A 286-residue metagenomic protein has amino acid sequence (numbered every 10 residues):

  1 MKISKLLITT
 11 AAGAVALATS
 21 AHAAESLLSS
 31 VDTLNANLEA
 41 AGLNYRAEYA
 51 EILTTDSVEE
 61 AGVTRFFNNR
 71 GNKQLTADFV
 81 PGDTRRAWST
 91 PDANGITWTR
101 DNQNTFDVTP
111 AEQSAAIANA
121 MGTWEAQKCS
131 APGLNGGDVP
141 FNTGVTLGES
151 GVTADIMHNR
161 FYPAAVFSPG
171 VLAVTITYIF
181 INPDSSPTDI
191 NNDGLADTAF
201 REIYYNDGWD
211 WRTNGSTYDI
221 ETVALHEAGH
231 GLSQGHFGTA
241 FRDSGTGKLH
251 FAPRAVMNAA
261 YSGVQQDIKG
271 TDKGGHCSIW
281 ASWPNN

Functional and structural regions predicted by a protein language model:
M1-A23: Gram-negative bacterial Sec-dependent N-terminal signal peptides
A23-T109, I181-L195: Disordered inhibitory propeptide/activation segment of secreted metzincin zinc metalloprotease zymogens, centered on
E25-L28, D107-N119, N214-V223, G263-T271: Soluble non-cytosolic domains of exported or imported proteins
N94, A120, A199-R201, P253 (+1 more regions): Residues that flank catalytic or metal-binding motifs in active/ligand-binding sites
W98, W124, I203-Y205, M257 (+1 more regions): Bulky hydrophobic/aromatic "packing anchor" residues in well-ordered structure
Q113-G231, G235-S244: Metzincin-family zinc-dependent endopeptidase catalytic domain
T217-S278: The catalytic-center signature of Zn2+-dependent metalloproteases
P284-N286: Short, solvent-exposed mixed-charge patches
